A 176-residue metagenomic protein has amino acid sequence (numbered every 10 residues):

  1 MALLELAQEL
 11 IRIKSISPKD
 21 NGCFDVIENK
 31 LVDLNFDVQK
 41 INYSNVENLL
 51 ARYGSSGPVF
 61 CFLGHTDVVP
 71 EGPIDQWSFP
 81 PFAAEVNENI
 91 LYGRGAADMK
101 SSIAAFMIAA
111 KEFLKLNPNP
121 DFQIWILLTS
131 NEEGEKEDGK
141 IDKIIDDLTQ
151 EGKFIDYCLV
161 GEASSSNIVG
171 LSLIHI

Functional and structural regions predicted by a protein language model:
M1-R94, L114-F122: Acidic/His- and Gly-rich active-site-bordering loop/insert found across diverse amide/peptide-bond hydrolases
M99, I103-S172: Acidic/histidine-rich catalytic neighborhood of metal-dependent amide-processing enzymes
I174-I176: Conserved small/polar residues in nucleotide/adenosyl-binding loops
